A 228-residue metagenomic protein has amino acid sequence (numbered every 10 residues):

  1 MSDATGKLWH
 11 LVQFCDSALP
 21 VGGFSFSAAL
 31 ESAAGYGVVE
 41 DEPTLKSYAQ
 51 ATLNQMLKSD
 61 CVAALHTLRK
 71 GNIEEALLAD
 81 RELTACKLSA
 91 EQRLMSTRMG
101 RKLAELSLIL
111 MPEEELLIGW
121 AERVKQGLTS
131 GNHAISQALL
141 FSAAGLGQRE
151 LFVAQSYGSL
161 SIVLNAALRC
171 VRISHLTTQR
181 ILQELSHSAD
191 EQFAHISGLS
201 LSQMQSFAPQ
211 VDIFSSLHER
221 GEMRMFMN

Functional and structural regions predicted by a protein language model:
M1-N228: Metal- and O2-centered redox machinery and metal/ROS homeostasis
